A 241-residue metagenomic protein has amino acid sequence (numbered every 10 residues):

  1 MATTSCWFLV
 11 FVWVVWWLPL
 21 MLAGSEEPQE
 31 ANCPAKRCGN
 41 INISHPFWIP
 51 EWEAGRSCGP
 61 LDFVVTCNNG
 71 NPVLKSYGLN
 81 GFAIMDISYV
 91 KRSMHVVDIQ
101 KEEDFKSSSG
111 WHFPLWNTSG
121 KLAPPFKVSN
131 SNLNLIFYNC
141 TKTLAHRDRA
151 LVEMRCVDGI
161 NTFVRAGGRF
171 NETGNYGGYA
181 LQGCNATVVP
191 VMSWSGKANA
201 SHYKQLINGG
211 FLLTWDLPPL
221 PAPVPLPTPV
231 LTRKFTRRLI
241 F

Functional and structural regions predicted by a protein language model:
A2-F241: Extracellular/lumenal glycoprotein segments
